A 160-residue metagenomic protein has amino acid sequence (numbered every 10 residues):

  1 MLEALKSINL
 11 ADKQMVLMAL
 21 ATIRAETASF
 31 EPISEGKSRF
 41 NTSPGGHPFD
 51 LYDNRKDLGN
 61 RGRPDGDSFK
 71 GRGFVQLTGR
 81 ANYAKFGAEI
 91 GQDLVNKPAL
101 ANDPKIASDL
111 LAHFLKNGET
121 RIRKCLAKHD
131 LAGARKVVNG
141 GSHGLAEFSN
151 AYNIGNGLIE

Functional and structural regions predicted by a protein language model:
M1-R24, A28-S29: Export/targeting segments at the very N-terminus of extracytoplasmic proteins
E3, L17-L20, D109, H113 (+3 more regions): Solvent-exposed, polar/charged alpha-helical surfaces in well-ordered, non-transmembrane soluble domains, broadly
I8-L10, A25-E35, G141-F148: Secretory-pathway/luminal and periplasmic proteins that interact with or process carbohydrate-rich
A11-M15, D67-K70, H129-L131: Extracellular/periplasmic catalytic domains that process cell-envelope and extracellular macromolecules
A21-F114: Peptidoglycan-targeting cell-wall enzymes and recognition modules
I23-E26, C125-G144: Acidic helix/loop microenvironments that form the catalytic cleft of cell-wall polysaccharide enzymes
F114-R123: A structured, mid-to-C-terminal "fold-capping" secondary-structure block
N139-E160: Low-complexity, Gly/Ser/Thr/Pro-rich intrinsically disordered linker/tail segments
